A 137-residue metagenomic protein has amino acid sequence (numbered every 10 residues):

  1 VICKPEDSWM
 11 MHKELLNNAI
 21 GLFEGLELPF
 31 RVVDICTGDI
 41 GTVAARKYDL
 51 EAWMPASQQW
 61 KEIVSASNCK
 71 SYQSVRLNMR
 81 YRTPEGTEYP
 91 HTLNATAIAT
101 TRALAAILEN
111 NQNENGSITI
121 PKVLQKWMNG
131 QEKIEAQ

Functional and structural regions predicted by a protein language model:
V1-Q137: TRNA-recognition modules of translation machinery and tRNA-sensing kinases, especially anticodon-binding
